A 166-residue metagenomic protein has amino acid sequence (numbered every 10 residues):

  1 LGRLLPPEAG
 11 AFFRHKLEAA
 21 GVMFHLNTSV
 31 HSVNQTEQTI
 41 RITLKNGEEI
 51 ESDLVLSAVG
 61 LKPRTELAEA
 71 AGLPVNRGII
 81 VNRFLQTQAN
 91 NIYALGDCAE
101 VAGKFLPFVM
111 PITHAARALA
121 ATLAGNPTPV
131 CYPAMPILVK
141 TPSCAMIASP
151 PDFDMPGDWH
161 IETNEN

Functional and structural regions predicted by a protein language model:
L1-S32, I112, V130-L138, P142-M146: Rossmann-like dinucleotide-binding cores of NAD(P)H-dependent redox enzymes
L4-L5, E69, F105, P151: Short, well-ordered secondary-structure micro-motifs
A11-E18, L44-E49, D97-V101, S149-F153: Short, structured secondary-structure boundary patches
N34-Q38, E165: Short, ordered beta-strand-loop transition motifs
E37, R41-T43, E48-A121: FAD-site-proximal beta/loop scaffold in flavoenzymes
C98-N166: Mid-to-C-terminal Rossmann-like scaffold of FAD/NAD(P)H-dependent oxidoreductases
